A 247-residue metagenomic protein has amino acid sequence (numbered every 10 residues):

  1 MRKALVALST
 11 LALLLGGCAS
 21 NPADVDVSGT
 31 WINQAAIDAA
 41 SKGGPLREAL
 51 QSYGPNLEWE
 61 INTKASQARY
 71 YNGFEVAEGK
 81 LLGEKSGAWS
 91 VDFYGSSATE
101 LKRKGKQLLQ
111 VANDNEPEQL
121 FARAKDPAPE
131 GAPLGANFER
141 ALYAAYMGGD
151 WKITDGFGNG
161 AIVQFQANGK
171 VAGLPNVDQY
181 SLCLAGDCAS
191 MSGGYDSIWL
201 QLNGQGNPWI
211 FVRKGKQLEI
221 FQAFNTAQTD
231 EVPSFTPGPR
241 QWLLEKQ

Functional and structural regions predicted by a protein language model:
M1-A4: Positively charged n-region of N-terminal signal peptides that target proteins for export
A7-G16: Bacterial N-terminal signal peptides
C18-I32, G131-K152: N-terminal helix-cap/turn-to-beta initiation motif at the start of protein domains
I37-P45, Q51-Q107, N113, D155-A161 (+1 more regions): Contiguous, well-ordered beta-strand patches that form the walls/edges of small beta-barrel/beta-sandwich domains
N113-G148, N225-Q247: Edge beta-strand at a domain terminus
V163-F165: Polybasic phosphoinositide-binding surfaces of eukaryotic membrane-targeting domains
